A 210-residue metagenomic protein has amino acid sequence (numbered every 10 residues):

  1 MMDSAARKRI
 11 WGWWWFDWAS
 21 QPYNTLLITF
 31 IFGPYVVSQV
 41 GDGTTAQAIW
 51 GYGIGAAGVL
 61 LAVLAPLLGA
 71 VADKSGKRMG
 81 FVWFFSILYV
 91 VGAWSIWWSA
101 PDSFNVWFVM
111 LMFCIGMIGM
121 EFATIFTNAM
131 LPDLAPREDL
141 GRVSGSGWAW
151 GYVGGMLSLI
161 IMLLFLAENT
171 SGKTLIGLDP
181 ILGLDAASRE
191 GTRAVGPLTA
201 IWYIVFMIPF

Functional and structural regions predicted by a protein language model:
M2-G58, A62, W97, V106-W107 (+1 more regions): Helix-loop boundary and gating motifs at the non-cytosolic
T29-V40, P101, G155-R189: Transmembrane alpha-helix termini and helix-breaking/packing motifs in multi-pass membrane transporters
T44-A48, A135-W150, T192: Loop-to-transmembrane helix entry/capping segments in MFS-fold secondary transporters and related SLC/MFSD carriers
L61-A62, M117, E121, G141-K173: Glycine-rich segments within core transmembrane alpha-helices of 12-TM secondary carriers
L61-K77: Helix-to-loop junctions at the C-terminal end of transmembrane segments in multipass secondary transporters
A62, V82-F104: C-terminal ends and interior cores of transmembrane alpha-helices in multi-pass membrane transporters/permeases
M120-D139: Intracellular juxtamembrane helix-capping segments at the cytosolic ends of symmetry-related transmembrane helices
R189-F210: Symmetry-related core transmembrane helices of the 12-TM Major Facilitator Superfamily/SLC fold
